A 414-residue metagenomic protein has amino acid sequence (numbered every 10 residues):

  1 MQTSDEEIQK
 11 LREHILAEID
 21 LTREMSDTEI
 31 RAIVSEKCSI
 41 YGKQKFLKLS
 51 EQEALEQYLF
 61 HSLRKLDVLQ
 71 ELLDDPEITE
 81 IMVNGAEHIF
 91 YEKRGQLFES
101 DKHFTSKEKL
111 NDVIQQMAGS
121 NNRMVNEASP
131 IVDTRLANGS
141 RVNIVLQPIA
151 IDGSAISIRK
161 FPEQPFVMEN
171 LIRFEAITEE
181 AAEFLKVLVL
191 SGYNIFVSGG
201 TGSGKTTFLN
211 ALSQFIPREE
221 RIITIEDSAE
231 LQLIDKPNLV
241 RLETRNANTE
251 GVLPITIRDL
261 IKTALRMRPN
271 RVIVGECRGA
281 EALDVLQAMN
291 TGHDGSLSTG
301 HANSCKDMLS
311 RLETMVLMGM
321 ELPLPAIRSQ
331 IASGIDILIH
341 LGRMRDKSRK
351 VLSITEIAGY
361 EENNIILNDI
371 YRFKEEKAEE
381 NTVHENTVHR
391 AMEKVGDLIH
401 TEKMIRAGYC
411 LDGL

Functional and structural regions predicted by a protein language model:
M1-V125, L136: N-terminal accessory targeting/assembly segments
D75, H88, E92-S191: P-loop NTP-binding catalytic core
Y193-I195, A211-G334, H340-G342: Switch/coupling sub-region of P-loop NTPases
G199: The Walker A (P-loop) glycine that initiates the GxxxxGKT/S ATP-binding motif of P-loop NTPases
G202: Walker A (P-loop) phosphate-binding loop of P-loop NTPases
K205: Conserved lysine of the Walker
F208: Hydrophobic positions on the alpha1 helix immediately C-terminal to the Walker A/P-loop
K347-L414: NTP-binding/hydrolysis catalytic cores, primarily Walker-type P-loop NTPases
